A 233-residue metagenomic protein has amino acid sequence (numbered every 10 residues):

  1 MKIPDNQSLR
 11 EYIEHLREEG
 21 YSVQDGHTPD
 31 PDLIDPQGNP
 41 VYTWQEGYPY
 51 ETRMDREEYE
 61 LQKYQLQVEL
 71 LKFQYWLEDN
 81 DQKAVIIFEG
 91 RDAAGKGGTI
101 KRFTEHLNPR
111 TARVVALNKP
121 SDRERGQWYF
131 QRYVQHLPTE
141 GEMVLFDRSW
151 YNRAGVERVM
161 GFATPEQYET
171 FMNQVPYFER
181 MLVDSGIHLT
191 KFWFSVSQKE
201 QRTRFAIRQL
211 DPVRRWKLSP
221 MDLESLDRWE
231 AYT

Functional and structural regions predicted by a protein language model:
K2-Q65: Charged, amphipathic alpha-helical linker segments immediately N-terminal to NTP-binding catalytic cores
D55, A112-M172: Conserved nucleotide-sensing/catalytic segment adjacent to the nucleotide-binding pocket in NTP-handling enzymes
V68-E78: Pre-Walker A adenine-sensing motif
L77-D79, L107-P109, D122-R123, Q135-T139 (+1 more regions): Conserved catalytic network of the ASCE P-loop NTPase/AAA+ motor domain
N80-I86, E140-G141: Pre-Walker A (Motif I) flank of P-loop NTPase domains
I86-T104: Glycine-rich phosphate-binding P-loop
A93, P120-R123, S149-N152, S195-R202: Conserved nucleotide-binding/hydrolysis micro-motifs of P-loop NTPases
V156-M172, L182-Y232: A glycine- and Lys/Arg-enriched "phosphate-lid" helix/loop adjacent to the NTP-binding pocket of small-molecule kinases
